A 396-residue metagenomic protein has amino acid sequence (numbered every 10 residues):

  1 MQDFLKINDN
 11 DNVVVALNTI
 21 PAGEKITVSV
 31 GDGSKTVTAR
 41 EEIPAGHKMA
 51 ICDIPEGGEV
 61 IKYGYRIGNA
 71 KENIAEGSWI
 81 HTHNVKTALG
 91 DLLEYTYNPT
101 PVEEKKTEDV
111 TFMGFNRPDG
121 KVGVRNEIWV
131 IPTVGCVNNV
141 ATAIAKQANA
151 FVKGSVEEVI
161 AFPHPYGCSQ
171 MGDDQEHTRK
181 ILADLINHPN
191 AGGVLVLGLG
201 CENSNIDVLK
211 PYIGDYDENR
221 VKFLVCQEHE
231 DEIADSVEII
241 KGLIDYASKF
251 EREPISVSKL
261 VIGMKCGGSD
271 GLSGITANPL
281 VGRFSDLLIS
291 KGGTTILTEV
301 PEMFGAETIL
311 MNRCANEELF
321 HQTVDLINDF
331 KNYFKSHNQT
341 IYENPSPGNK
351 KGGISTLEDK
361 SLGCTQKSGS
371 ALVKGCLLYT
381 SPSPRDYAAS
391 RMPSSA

Functional and structural regions predicted by a protein language model:
Q2-A39: Extended boundary segments
V14-A16, T27, T38, A50 (+8 more regions): Structured core elements
L17, S29-D53, H164-Y166, Q170 (+1 more regions): Translation machinery proteins
P21-A22, G33, E56, R66 (+10 more regions): Short, glycine-/Ser/Thr-/acidic-enriched flexible segments
T36-E94: Beta-strand/loop-dominated core regions that host nucleotide or nucleotide-derived cofactor-binding catalytic loops
P99-S368: Buried, small/hydrophobic-residue-enriched core segments of structured protein domains
Y379-D386: Conserved small/polar residues in nucleotide/adenosyl-binding loops
M392-A396: Hydrophobic alpha-helical segments, chiefly the membrane-spanning helices and signal/signal-anchor peptides
